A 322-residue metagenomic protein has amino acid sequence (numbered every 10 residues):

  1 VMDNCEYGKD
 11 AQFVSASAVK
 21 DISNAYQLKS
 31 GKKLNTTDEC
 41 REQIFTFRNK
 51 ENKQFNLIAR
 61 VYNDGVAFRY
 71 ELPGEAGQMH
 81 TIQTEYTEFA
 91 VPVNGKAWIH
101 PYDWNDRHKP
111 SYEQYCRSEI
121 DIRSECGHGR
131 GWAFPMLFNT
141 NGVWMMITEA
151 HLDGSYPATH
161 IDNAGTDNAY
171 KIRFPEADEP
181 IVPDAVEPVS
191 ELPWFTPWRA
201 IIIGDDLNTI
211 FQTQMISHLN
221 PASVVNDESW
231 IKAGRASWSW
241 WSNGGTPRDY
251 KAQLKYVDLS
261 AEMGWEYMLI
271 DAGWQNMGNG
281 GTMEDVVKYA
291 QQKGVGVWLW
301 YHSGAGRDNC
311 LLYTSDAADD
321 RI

Functional and structural regions predicted by a protein language model:
V1-M215: N-terminal accessory beta-strand-rich subdomains and adjacent acidic, glycine-rich linkers that precede catalytic cores
A76, H100-W104, I120-I122, W230-G234 (+2 more regions): Short C-terminal domain-edge/linker segments immediately following a structured domain
P92, W240, A317-A318: Small disulfide-bonded, cysteine-rich extracellular recognition modules and tandem repeats
W194-I203, L207, Q214-L259, M263 (+1 more regions): An acidic-aromatic substrate-binding cleft motif
N243-G296, Y301, A305-G306: Aromatic- and glycine-enriched glycan-recognition loops and surfaces that form the carbohydrate-binding subsites
C310: Catalytic-domain carbohydrate-binding cleft regions of carbohydrate-active enzymes
Y313-I322: Single conserved hydrophobic/aromatic residue that forms the stacking wall/gate of nucleotide- or nucleobase-binding
